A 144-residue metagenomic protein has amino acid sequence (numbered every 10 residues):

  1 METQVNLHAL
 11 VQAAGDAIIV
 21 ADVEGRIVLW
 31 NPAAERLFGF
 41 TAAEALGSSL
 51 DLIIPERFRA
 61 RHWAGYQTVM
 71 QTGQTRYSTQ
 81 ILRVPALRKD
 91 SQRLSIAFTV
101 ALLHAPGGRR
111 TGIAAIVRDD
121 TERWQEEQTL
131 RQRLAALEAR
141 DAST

Functional and structural regions predicted by a protein language model:
E2-E35, S78, D141-S143: Sensory modules in modular signal-transduction proteins
E2-V5, W124-A142: Sensory-domain boundary/capping and coupling elements
L37, E44-L46, I53: Alpha-helical sensory/transduction surfaces in regulatory modules that relay environmental signals to outputs, spanning
A42, I54-A97, L102-P106, R110: PAS/LOV-family and closely related PAS-like sensory domains
D51, R59, W124: Nucleotide phosphate-binding site architecture
P106, D120-R123: Sensory-module boundary signal marking interfaces of small helical input modules and downstream signaling cores
R109-D119: PAS-family sensory domains
